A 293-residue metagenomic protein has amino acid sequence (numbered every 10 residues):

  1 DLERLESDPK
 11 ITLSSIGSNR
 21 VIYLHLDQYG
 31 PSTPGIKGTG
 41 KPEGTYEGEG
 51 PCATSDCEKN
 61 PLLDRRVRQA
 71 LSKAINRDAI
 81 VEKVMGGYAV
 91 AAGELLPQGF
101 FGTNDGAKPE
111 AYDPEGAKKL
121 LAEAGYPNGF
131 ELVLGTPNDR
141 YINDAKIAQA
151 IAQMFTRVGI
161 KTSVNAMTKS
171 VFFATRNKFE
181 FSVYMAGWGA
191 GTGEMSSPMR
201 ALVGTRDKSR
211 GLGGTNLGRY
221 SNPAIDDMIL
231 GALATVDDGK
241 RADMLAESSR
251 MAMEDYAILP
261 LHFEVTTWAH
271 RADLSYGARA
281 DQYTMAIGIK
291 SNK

Functional and structural regions predicted by a protein language model:
D1-V84, V90, F100-D255, K290-K293: Extracytoplasmic/periplasmic ligand-capture domains
L96: Flexible, acidic loop-helix segments that line cofactor/substrate-binding pockets
G211, W268-K293: Long beta-strand-rich cores associated with HINT superfamily self-processing modules
L261: Glycine-rich and polybasic anion-binding loops at the starts of cofactor/ligand-binding domains
E264: Short, loop-centered acidic/histidine patches that primarily coordinate divalent metals
